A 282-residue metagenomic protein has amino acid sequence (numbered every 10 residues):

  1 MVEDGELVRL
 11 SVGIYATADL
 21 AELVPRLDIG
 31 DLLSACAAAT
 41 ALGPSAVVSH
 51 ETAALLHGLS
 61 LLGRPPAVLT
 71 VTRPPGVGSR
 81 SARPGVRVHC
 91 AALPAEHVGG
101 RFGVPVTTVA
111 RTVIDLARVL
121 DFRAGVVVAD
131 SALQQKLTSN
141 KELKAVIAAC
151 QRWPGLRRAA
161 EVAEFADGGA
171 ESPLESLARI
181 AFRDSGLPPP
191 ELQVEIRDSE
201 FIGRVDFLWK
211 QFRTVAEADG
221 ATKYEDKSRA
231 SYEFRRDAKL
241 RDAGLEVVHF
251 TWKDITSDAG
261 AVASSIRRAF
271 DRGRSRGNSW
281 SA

Functional and structural regions predicted by a protein language model:
M1-G155, E191, D271-R274, S279-A282: Short gly/ser-rich loop at a beta-strand->alpha-helix junction or flexible surface loop bordering the NTP-binding
P44, L133-A282: Surface segments flanking catalytic/ligand-binding clefts of nucleic-acid enzymes
